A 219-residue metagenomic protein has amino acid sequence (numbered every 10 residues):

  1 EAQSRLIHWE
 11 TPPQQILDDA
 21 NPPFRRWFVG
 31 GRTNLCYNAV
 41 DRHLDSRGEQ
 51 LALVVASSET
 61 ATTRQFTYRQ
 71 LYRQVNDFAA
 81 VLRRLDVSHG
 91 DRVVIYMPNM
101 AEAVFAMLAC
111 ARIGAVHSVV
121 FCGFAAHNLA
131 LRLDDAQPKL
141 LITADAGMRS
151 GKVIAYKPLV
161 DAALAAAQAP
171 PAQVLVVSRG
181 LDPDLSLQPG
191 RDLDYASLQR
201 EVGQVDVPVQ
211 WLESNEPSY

Functional and structural regions predicted by a protein language model:
E1-Q14, G31-V54, N215: A short N-terminal helical cap/helix-turn-helix that marks the beginning of AMP-binding/adenylate-forming
L17, A39-Q70, S178-S186, P217-S218: AMP-dependent adenylate-forming
C36, L53-L108, A125-A130, G190-R200: Conserved AMP-binding/adenylate-forming core of the ANL superfamily
H43, Q74, F78-V81, L85 (+5 more regions): Generic, well-ordered alpha-helical scaffold segments in large soluble proteins
E49-L51, V174-V177, S186-Y219: Conserved pre-ATP/AMP-binding loop-to-beta segment of ANL
V87, D135, Q168, W211-S214: Alpha-helix termination/capping residues and helix-transition junctions
V94-A101, V120-F124, M148-G151, P208-W211: Alpha-helix capping and helix-loop boundary segments enriched in small/acidic/polar residues
R112-A196: Structural core segment of the AMP-binding/adenylate-forming
